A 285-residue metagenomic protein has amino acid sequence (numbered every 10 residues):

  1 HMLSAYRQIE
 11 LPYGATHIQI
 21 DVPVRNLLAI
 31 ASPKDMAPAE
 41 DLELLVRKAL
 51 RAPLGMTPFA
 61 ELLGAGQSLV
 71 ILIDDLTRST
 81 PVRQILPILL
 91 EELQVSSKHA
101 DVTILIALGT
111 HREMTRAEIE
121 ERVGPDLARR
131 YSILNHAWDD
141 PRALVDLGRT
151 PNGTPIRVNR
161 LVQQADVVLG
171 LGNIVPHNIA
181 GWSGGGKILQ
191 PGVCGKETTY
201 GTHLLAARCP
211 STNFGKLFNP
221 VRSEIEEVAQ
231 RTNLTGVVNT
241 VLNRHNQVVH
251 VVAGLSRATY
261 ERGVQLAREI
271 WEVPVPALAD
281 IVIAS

Functional and structural regions predicted by a protein language model:
M2-A49: N-terminal amphipathic/basic leader segments beginning at the initiator methionine
L54-V70, V95-A100, T232, V273-I281: Glycine-rich phosphate/diphosphate-binding loops that line cofactor/substrate pockets in enzymes
V70-L72, L169-L171, D280-S285: Structural motif
D74-L86, L108-E113, N173-H177: Gly/Ser/Thr-rich loops at beta-strand to alpha-helix junctions that form or flank small-molecule/cofactor-binding
A100-T110: Short internal beta-strands
M114-W182: An acidic, phosphate/nucleotide-engaging active-site surface
I174-P176, S183-V238: Mobile "lid/hinge" segments at catalytic clefts and subdomain interfaces of large enzymes
F214-S285: Membrane-embedded hairpin module used as a gating/binding unit in multi-pass transport and secretion proteins
